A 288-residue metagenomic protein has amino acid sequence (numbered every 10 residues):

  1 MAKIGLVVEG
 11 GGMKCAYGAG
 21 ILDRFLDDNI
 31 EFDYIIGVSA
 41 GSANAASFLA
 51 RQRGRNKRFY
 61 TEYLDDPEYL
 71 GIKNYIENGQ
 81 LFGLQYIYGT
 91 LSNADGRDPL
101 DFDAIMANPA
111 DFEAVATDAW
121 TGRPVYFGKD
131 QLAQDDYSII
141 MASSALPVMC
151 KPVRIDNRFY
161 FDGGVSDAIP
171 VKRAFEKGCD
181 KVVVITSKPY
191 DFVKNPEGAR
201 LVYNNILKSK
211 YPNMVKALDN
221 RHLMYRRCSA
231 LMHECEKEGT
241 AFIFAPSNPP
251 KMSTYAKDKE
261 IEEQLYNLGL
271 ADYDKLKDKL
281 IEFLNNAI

Functional and structural regions predicted by a protein language model:
M1-V38, A46-I288: Patatin-like phospholipase
